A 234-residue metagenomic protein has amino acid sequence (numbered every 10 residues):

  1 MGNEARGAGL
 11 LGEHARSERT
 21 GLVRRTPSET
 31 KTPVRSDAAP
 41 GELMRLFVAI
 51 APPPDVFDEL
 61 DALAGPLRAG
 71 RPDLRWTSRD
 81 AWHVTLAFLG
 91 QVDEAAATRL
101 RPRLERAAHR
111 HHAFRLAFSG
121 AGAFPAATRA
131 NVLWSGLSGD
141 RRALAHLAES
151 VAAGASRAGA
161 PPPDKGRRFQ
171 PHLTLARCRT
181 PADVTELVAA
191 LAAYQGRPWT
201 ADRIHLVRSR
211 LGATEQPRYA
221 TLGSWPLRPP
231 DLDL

Functional and structural regions predicted by a protein language model:
G2-L11: Extreme N-terminal basic, low-complexity initiation segments that serve as generic localization/processing leaders
A8-G9, T20-G21, L232: Intrinsic, low-complexity polybasic segments
R16-V23, P27, P33-S36: Intrinsically disordered, low-complexity segments enriched in serine/proline and basic residues
E29-L234: Histidine-dependent nucleotide/RNA phosphoesterase domain, centered on the 2H-phosphoesterase fold with its duplicated
